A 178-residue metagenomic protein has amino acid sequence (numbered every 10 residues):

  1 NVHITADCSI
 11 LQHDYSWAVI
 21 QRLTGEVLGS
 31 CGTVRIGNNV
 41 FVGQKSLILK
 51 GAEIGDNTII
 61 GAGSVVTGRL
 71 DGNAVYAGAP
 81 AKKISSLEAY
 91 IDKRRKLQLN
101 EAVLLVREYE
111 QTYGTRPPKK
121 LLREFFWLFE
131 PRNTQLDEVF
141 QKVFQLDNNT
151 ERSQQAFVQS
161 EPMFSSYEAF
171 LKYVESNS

Functional and structural regions predicted by a protein language model:
N1-E53, A79-P80, S85-E88, D92: Flexible, glycine/small-residue-enriched loop-and-beta-strand segment within the central core of proteins
T5, T24, T33, T58 (+4 more regions): Residue-identity detector for threonine
G32, A62-V65, V75: Hydrophobic alpha-helical segments of small multi-pass membrane proteins
V42, I60-G61, Y76-A77: Short, well-structured beta-strand-loop connectors
K45-I59, S64-G68: Beta-rich strand-turn-strand
A81-S178: Terminal amphipathic alpha-helical/low-complexity segments used for targeting or macromolecular assembly
